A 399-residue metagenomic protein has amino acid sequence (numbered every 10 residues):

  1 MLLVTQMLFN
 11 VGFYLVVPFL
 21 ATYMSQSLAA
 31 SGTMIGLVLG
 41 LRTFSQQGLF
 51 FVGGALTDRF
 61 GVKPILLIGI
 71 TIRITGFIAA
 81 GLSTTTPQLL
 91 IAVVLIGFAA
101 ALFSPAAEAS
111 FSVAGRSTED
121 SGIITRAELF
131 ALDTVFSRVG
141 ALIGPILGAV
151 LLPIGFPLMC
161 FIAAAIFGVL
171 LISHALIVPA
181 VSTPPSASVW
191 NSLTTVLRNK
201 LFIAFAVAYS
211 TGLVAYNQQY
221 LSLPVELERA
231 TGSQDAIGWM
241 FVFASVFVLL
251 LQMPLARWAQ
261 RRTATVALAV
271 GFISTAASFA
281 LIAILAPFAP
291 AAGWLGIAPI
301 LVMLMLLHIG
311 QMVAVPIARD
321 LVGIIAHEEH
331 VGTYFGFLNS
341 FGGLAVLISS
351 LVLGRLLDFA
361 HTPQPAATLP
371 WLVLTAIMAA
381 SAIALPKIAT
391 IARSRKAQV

Functional and structural regions predicted by a protein language model:
M1, I177-A208: Juxtamembrane intracellular "pre-TM" segments in multi-pass secondary transporters
P18-T33, L221-A236, M240: Short amphipathic helix-loop junctions that connect adjacent transmembrane helices in Major Facilitator Superfamily/SLC
Q47-T84: Conserved MFS/SLC helix-loop-helix module at the cytosolic interface between two early adjacent transmembrane helices
L49-G61, L250-A264, L357: Helix-to-loop junctions at the C-terminal end of transmembrane segments in multipass secondary transporters
V94-S137: Cytoplasmic helix-loop-helix junction between adjacent transmembrane helices in 12-TM secondary transporters
L152-A165, R355-M378: A membrane-interface helix-boundary motif in multi-pass transporters
A165-T183, A384-I388: C-terminal membrane-cytosol helix-exit motif in multi-pass small-molecule transporters
V266-V315: C-terminal transmembrane helical hairpin of 12-TM major facilitator-type secondary transporters
